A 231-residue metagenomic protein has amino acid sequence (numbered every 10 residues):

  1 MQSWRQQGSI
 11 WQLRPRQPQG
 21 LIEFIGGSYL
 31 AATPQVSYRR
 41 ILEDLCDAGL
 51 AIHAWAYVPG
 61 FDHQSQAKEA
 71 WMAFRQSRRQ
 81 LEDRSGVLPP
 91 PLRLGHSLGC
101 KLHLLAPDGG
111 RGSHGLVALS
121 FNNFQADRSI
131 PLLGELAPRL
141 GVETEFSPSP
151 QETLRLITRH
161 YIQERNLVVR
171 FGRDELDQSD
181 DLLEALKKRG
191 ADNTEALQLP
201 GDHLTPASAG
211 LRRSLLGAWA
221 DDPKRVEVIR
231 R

Functional and structural regions predicted by a protein language model:
Q2-P59: Short, surface-exposed "cap/lid" segments of acyl-processing enzymes
R14-R16, G115, Q125-L197: The feature captures the conserved acid-bearing segment of alpha/beta-hydrolase catalytic domains
F24-I25, L94, L119, V169: Short hydrophobic segments within beta-strands
S28-A31, P59-G60, G99-C100, N123-A126 (+1 more regions): Short acidic, S/G/P-rich loop/turn micro-motifs used as interaction or catalytic elements
D62, Q66-W71: Short low-complexity, flexible loop/linker segments enriched in glycine and/or proline with clustered acidic
A70-R159: Serine-dependent carboxylesterase/thioesterase catalytic core of lipase-like alpha/beta-hydrolase/SGNH enzymes
R189-L215: Catalytic histidine neighborhood in serine/cysteine hydrolases with alpha/beta-hydrolase-type architecture
L211-R231: Catalytic active-site module of serine/aspartate enzymes centered on a nucleophile-bearing elbow/loop
